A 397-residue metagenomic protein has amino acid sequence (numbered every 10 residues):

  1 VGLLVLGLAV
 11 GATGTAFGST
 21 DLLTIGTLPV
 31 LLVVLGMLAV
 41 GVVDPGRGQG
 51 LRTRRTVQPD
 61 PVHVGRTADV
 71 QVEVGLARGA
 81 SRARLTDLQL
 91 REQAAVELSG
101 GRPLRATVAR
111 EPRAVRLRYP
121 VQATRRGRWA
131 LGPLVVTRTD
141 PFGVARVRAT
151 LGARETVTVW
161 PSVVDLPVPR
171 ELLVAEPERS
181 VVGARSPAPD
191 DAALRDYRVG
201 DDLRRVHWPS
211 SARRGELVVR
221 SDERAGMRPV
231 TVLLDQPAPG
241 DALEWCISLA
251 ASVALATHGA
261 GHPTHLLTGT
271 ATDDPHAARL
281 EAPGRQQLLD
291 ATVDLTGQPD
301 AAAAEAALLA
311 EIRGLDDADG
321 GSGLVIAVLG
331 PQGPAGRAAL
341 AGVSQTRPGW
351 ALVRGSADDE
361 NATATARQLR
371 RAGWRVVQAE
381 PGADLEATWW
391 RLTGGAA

Functional and structural regions predicted by a protein language model:
V1-R54: Extracellular/lumenal glycan-associated context and N-glycosylation machinery
G2-V5, P133, D165, Q368 (+1 more regions): Acidic/proline-rich low-complexity IDRs
T15, S19, T27, A80 (+3 more regions): Intrinsically disordered, low-complexity regions
S19-L23, A83-L85, A95-V96, P112 (+5 more regions): Short, structured coil/loop segments at alpha-helix boundaries
L35-R279: An amphipathic, basic-hydrophobic helix/alpha-beta surface used to engage anionic, phosphate-rich ligands or surfaces
S162, V199, L203-A397: Exposed, interaction-prone extracellular/peripheral surfaces
